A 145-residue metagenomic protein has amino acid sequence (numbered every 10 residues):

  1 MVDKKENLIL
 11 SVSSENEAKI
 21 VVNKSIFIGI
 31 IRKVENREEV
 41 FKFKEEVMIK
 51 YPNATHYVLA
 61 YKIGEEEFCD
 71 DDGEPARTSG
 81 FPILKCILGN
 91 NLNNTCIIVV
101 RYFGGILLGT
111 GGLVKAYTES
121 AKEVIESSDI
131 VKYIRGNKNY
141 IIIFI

Functional and structural regions predicted by a protein language model:
M1-T78: C-terminal regulatory domains involved in ligand/effector binding and gene-expression control
M48, P52, I87-L92, T118 (+1 more regions): Signal for well-folded cores of large energy- and translation-related assemblies
Y61-K62, N93-F103: Glycine- and acidic-rich phosphate- and metal-coordinating loops
C69-D72, F103-L107: A short glycine/serine-rich beta->alpha loop
P82-I83: Well-ordered alpha-helical segments embedded in enzymatic catalytic cores
V99, I106-I145: Glycine- and Gly-Pro-enriched alpha-helical subdomains that act as flexible, kink-prone "lid/hinge" or packing modules
